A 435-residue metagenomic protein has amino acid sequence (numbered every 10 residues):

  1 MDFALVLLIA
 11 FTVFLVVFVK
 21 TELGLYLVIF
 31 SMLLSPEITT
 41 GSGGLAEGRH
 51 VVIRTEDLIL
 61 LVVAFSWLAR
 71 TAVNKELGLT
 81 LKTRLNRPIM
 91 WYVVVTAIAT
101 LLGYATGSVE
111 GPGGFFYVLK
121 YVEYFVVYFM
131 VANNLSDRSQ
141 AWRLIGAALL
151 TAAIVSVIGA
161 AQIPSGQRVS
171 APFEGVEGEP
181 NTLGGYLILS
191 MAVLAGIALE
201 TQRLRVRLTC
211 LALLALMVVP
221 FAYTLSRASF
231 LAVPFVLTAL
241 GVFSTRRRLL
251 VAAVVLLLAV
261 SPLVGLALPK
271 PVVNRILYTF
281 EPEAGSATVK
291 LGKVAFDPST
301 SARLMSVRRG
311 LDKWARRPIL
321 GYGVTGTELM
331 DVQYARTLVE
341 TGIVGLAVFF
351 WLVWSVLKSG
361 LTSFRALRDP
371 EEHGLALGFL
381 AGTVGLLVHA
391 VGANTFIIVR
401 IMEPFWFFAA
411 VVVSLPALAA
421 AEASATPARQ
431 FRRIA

Functional and structural regions predicted by a protein language model:
M1-I98, S139-G146, A198-L208, P370-G374 (+1 more regions): Transmembrane signal-anchor hairpin modules in multi-pass inner-membrane enzymes, especially those that act on
D2-T12, L34, I38, V51-A69 (+5 more regions): Membrane-embedded alpha-helical segments of multi-pass membrane proteins, especially the transmembrane helices
L8-V16, I89-L101, E123-N134, S139-R168 (+7 more regions): Alpha-helical transmembrane segments of multi-pass inner-membrane proteins
R49-V51, V109-L119, A171-E179, M402: Non-cytosolic membrane-interface motifs at loop->transmembrane helix junctions
V52-V62, R84-A97, S108-N133, A152: Aromatic-anchored transmembrane helix interface
S165-G166, V219-T224, G241-V294, R308-R316 (+3 more regions): A membrane-periplasm/extracellular boundary helix in multi-pass inner-membrane enzymes that assemble envelope glycans
V218, S306, R316-T362, V384 (+1 more regions): A conserved mid-to-late transmembrane alpha helix and its immediate loop/hinge that forms the functional core
L237, V255, A381-H389, N394-A435: Transmembrane alpha-helices of multi-pass inner-membrane enzymes
